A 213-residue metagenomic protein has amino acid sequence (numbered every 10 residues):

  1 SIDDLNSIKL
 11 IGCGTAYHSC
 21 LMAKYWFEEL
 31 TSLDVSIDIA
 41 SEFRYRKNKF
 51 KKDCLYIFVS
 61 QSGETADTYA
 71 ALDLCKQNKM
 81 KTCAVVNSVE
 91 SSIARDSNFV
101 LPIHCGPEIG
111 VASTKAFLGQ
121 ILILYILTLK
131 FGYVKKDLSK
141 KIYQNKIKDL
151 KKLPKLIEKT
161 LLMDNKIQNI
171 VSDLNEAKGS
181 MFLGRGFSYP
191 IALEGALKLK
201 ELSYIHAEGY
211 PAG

Functional and structural regions predicted by a protein language model:
S1-K9, F99-G213: Active-site phosphate/pyrophosphate-binding segments
D3-Y56, E64, Q77-C83, D173-G213: Anionic-ligand anchoring segments at beta-strand to alpha-helix junctions in alpha/beta enzyme folds, i.e., glycine
D34-V35, V59-S62, I157-L162: Short, flexible loop segments at the rims of nucleotide/cofactor-binding pockets, characterized by
C54-K136: Phosphate/diphosphate-binding loops
